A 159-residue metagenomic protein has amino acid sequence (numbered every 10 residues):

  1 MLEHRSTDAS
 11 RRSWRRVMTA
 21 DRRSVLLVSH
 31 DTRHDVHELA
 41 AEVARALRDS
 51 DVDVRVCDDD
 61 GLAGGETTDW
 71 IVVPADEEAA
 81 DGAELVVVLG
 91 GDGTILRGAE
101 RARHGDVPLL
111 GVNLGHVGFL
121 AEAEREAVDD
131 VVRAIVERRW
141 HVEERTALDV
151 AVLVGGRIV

Functional and structural regions predicted by a protein language model:
M1-E3: N-terminal amphipathic/hydrophobic targeting modules at extreme N-termini, encompassing cleavable Sec/SRP-type signal
R5-R12: Compositionally biased, low-complexity flexible segments
R12-L89, T94-G105: N-terminal glycine-/serine-/threonine-rich phosphate-binding loop
S29, L114, V152-V154: Short, structured patches in soluble enzyme cores that scaffold and shape functional sites
E77, L114-V117: Short, acidic/turn-prone active-site loops that include or flank metal/cofactor- and phosphate-binding residues
G93-I95, H116-G118, G155: A short acidic, glycine/proline-enriched capping/turn motif at secondary-structure boundaries, especially helix N-cap
R101-G115: Gly/Ser-rich helix-loop-strand patches that form or flank binding pockets for ribonucleotide-derived cofactors
F119-V159: Catalytic core of DAGKc-family lipid kinases
